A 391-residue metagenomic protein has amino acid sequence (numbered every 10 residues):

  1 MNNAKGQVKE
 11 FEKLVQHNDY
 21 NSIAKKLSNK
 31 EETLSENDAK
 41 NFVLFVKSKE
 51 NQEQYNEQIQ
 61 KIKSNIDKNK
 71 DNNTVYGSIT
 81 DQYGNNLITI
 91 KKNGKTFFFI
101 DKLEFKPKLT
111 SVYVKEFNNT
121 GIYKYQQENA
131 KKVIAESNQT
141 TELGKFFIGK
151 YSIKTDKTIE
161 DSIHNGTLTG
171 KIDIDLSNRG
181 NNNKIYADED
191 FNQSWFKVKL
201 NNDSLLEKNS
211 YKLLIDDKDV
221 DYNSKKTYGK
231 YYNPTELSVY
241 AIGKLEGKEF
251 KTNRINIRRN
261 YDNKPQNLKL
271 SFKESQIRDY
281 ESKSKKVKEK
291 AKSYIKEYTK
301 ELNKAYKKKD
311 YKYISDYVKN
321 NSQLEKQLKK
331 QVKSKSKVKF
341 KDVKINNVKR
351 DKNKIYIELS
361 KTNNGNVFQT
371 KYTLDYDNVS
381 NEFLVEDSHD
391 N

Functional and structural regions predicted by a protein language model:
N3-D19, I23, E281-K307: Short, aromatic-enriched amphipathic alpha-helices that serve as compact interaction elements
A24-K25, G121-N129, L206-D217: Change to "...patches in solvent-exposed regions of secreted, membrane-anchored, or virion-exposed structural
A24-N85, Y311-K354, G365-N366: Short solvent-exposed beta->alpha transition segments
I59-G149, T158, G170-N202, D342-N391: Exposed beta-sheet edge and beta->alpha loop/turn motif
L103-P107, N182-K197, R258-V287: Conserved "repeat-terminator" motif of extracellular CCP/Sushi domains
N138-S162, S224-K251, N256-L268: Short Pro-Gly-centered beta-turn/loop motif in secreted/extracellular proteins
F196-L205, N209-S210, D217, Y222 (+5 more regions): Lumenal/extracellular ectodomains and adaptor appendage modules of the eukaryotic vesicle/secretory system
I242-K244, K248, E289-N391: Long, low-complexity, Ser/Thr/Pro- and Asp/Glu-rich intrinsically disordered
